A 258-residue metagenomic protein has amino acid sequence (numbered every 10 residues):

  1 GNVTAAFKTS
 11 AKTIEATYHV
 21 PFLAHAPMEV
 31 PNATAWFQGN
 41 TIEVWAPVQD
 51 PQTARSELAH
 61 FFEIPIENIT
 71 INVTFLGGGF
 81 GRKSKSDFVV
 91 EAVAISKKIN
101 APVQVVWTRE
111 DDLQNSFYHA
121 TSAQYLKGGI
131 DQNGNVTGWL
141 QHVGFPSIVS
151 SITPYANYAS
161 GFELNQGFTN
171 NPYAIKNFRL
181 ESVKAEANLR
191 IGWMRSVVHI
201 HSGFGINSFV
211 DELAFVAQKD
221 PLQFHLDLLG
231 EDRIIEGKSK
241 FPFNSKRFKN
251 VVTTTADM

Functional and structural regions predicted by a protein language model:
G1-M258: Structural alpha/beta core scaffold segments of enzyme domains
